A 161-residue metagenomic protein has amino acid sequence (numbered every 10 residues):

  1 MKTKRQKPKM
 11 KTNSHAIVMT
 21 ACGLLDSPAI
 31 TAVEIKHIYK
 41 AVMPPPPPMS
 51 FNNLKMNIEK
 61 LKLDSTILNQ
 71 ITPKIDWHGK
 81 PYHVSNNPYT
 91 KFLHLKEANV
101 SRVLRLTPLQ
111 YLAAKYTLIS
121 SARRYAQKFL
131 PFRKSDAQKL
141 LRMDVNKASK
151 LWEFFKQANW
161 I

Functional and structural regions predicted by a protein language model:
M1-L118: Long, charge-rich, low-complexity intrinsically disordered regions
P108-I161: Chromatin/DNA-recognition segments of nuclear transcriptional regulators
